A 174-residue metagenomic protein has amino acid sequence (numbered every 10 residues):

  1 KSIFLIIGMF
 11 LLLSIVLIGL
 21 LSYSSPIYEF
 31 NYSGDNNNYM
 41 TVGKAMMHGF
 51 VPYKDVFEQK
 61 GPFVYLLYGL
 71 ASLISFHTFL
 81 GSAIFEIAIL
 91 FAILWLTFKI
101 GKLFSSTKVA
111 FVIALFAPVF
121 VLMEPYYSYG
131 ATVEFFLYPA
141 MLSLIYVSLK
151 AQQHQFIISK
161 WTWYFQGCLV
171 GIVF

Functional and structural regions predicted by a protein language model:
K1-L21, K160-W161: Start-transfer (signal-anchor) and selected internal transmembrane alpha helices of multi-pass inner/ER membrane
L20-E58, L70-I74: Extracytoplasmic loop-helix module adjacent to an early transmembrane segment
P62, L66, F76-A92: Loop-to-helix entry region of an early transmembrane alpha helix in multi-pass inner-membrane enzymes
Y65, F79, I93, A114-L137 (+2 more regions): Aromatic- and kink-enriched transmembrane "portal" helix at the membrane-lumen/periplasm boundary that abuts
I84-F104, S143: Transmembrane-helix motifs of polytopic, lipid-linked glycan transferases
T97-F120, Y138-P139, Q155-I158: Transmembrane-helix signature of polytopic, membrane-embedded enzymes that assemble or transfer cell-envelope glycans
L142-F165: Membrane-interface transmembrane helices that cradle and orient dolichyl/undecaprenyl
C168-F174: Transmembrane helices and adjacent periplasmic/lumenal helix-loop junctions of polyprenol-phosphate-dependent
